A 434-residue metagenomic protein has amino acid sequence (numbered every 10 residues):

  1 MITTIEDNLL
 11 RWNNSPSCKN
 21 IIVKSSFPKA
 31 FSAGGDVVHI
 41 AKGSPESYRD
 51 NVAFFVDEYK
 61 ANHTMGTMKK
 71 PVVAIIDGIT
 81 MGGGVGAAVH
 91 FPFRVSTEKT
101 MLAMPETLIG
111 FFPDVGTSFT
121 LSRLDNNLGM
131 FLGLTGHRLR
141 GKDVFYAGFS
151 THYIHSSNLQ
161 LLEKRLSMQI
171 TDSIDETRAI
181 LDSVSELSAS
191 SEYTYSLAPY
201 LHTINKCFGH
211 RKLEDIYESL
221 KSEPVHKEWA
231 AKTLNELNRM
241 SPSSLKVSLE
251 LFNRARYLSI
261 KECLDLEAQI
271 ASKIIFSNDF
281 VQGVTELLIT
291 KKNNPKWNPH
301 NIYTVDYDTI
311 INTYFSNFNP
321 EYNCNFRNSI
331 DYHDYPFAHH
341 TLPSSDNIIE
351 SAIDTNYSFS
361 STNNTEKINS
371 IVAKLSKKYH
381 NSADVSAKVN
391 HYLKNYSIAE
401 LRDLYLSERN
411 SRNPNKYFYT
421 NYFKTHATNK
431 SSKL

Functional and structural regions predicted by a protein language model:
M1-K24, H63, P336-L434: Conserved CoA-thioester-binding segment of acyl-CoA-metabolizing enzymes
T3-P45, H63-I75, T97-T100: A structural preference for short, pocket-lining loop segments at secondary-structure junctions
E6, Y59-N62, S118, S122 (+3 more regions): Predominant activation on well-ordered alpha-helical scaffold segments within soluble catalytic domains
V23, D36, A87-A88, D143-V144 (+2 more regions): Hydrophobic/aromatic residues within transmembrane alpha-helices of multi-pass small-molecule transporters
E46-I76, T80-H202, K206: Conserved catalytic cores of soluble enzyme domains, especially glycine-rich substrate-binding beta-alpha loops
S173-Y257: Helix-loop elements that line ligand-binding/catalytic pockets
L220-A230, L237, P242-S244, L249-L393: Long, low-complexity C-terminal extensions of enzymes
